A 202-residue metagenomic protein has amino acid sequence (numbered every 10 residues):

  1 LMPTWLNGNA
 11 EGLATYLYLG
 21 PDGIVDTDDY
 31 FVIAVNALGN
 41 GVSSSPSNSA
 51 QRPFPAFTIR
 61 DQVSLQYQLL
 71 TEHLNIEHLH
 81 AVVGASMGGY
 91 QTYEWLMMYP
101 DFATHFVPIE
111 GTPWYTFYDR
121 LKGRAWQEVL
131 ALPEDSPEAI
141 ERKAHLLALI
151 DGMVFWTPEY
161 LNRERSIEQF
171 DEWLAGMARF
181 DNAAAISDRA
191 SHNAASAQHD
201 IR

Functional and structural regions predicted by a protein language model:
L1, I33-V35, V107-I109: Hydrophobic/aromatic beta-strand patches that form the interior of the parallel beta-sheet core in alpha/beta enzyme
L1-D26, G41, P46: Short, surface-exposed "cap/lid" segments of acyl-processing enzymes
E11-L13, S43-S44, T92, Y118 (+2 more regions): Short glycine-/acidic-enriched loop or helix-start segments at secondary-structure transitions that form or flank
T15, A37, Q68-E72, E94 (+1 more regions): Residue-level signal for well-ordered alpha-helical scaffold segments within enzymatic catalytic domains
D26-H73, R124-A131: Cap/lid segment of the alpha/beta-hydrolase catalytic domain
E77-R120: Conserved hydrolase catalytic core segment
F102-A103, P108-D181: Alpha/beta-hydrolase-fold enzymes
I167-R202: Alpha/beta-hydrolase fold catalytic core
